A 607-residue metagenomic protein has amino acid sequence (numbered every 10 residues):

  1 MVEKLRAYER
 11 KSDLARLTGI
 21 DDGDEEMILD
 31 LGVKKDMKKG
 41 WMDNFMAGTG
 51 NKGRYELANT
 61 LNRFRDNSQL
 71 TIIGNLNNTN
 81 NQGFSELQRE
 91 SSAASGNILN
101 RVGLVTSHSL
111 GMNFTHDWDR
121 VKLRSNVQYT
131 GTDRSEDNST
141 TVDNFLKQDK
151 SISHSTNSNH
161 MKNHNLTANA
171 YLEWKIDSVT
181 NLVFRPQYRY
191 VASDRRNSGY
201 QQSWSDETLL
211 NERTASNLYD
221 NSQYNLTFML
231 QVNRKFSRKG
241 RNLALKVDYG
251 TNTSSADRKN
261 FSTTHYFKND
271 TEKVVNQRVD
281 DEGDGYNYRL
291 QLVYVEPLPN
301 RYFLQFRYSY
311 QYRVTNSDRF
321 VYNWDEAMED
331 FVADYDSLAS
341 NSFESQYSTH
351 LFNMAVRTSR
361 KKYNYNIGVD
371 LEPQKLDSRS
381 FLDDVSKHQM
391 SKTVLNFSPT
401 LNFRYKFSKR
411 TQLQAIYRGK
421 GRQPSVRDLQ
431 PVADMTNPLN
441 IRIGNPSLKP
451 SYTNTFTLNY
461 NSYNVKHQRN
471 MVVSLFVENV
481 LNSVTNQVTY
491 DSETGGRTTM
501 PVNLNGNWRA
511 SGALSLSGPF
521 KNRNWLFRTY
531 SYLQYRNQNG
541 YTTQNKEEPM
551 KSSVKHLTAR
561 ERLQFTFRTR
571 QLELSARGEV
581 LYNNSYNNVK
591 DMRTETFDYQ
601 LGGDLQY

Functional and structural regions predicted by a protein language model:
M1-S198, A215-D257, Q291-N316, M354-N364 (+6 more regions): Membrane-proximal, glycine/serine-rich, low-complexity loop/turn segments characteristic of large bacterial
N80-G96, D137-H154, Q201-T214, D257-Q277 (+7 more regions): Surface-exposed loop/turn segments flanking beta-strands in extracellular/periplasmic regions
V102-L104, H160-K162, L218-S222, D280-D284 (+7 more regions): Replace "Gram-negative outer membrane beta-barrel proteins" with "bacterial and organellar outer membrane beta-barrel
T156, N287-R289, D334-N341, I443 (+2 more regions): Outer membrane beta-barrel strand-and-loop segments of large Gram-negative receptors, especially TonB-dependent
D194-Q231, K235-Y347, N505, N539 (+1 more regions): Replace "related TpsB outer-membrane translocases also match" with "some related outer-membrane beta-barrels such as
F303-T411, N587-M592: Signature of Gram-negative outer-membrane beta-barrel scaffolds
V369-Q374, R418-Q423, V432-D434, E579-Y582: Active/binding-pocket-proximal capping segment
T558-N584, N588-Y607: Conserved C-terminal beta-signal and adjacent last beta-strands/turns of outer-membrane beta-barrel proteins
